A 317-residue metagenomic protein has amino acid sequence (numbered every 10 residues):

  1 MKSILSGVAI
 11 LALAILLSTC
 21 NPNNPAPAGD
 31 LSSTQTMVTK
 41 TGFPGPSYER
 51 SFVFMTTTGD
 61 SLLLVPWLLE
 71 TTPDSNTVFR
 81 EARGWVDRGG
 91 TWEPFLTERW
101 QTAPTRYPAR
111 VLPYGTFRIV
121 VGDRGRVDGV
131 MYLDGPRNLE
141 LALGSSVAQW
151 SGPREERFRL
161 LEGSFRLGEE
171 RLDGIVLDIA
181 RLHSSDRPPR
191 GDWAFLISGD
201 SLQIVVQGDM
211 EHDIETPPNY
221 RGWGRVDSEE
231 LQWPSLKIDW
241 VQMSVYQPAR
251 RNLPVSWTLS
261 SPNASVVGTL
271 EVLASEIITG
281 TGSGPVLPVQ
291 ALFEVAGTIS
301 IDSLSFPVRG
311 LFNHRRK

Functional and structural regions predicted by a protein language model:
M1-V8: Bacterial N-terminal signal peptides that target proteins for export
L17-T19: C-terminal motif of bacterial Sec signal peptides marking the signal peptidase cleavage site
N21-K317: Structured soluble/peripheral alpha/beta segments that form catalytic or ligand/cofactor-binding pockets
